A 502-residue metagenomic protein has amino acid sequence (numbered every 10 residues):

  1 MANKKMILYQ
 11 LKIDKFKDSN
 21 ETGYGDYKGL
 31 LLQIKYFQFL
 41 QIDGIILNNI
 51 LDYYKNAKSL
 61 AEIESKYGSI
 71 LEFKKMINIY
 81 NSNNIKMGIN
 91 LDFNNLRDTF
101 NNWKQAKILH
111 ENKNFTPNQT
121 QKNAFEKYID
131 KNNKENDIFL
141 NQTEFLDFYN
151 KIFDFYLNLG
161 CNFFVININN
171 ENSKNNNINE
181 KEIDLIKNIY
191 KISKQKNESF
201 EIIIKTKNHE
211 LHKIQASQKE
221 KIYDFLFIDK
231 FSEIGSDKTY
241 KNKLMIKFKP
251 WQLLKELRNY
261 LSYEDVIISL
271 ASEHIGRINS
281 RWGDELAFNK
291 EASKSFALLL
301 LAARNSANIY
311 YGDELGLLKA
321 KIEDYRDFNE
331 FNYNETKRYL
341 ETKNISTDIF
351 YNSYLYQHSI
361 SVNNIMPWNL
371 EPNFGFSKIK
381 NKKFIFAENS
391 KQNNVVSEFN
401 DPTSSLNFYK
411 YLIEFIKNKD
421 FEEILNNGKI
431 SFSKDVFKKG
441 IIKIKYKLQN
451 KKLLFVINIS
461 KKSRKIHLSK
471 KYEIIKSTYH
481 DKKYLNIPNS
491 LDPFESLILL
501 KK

Functional and structural regions predicted by a protein language model:
M1-Y472, K476-K502: Active-site and adjacent substrate-binding regions of carbohydrate-active enzymes
